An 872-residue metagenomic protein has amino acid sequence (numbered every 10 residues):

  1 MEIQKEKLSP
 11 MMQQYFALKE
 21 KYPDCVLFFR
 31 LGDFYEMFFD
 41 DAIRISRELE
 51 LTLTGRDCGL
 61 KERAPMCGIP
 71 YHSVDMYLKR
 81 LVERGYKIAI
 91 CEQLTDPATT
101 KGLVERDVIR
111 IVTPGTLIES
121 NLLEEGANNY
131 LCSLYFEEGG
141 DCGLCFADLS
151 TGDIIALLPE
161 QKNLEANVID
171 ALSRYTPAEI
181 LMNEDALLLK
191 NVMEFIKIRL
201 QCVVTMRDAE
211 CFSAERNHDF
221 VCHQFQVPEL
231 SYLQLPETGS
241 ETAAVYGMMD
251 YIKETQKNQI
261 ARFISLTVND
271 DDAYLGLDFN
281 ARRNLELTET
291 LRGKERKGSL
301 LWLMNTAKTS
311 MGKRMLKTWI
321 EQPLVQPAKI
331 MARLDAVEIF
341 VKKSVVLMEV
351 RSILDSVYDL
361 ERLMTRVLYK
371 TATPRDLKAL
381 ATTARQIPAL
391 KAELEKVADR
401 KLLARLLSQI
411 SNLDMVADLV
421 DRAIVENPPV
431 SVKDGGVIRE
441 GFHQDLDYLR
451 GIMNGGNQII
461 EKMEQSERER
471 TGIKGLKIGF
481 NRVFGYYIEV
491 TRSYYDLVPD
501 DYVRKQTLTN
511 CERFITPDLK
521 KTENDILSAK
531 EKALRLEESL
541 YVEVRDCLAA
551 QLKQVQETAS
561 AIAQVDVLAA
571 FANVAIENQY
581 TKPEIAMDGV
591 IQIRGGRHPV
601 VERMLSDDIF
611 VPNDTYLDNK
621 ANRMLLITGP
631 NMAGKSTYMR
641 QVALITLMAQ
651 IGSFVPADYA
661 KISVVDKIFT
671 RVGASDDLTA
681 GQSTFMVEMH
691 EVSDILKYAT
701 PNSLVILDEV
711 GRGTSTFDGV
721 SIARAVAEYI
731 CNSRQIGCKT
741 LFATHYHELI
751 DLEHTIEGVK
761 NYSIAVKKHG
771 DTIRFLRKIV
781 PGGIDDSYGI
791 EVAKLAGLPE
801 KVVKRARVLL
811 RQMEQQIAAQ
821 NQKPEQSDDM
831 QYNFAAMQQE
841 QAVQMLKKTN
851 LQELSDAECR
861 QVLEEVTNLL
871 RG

Functional and structural regions predicted by a protein language model:
M1-I339, M348, S352-D355, D359-L368 (+1 more regions): Charged catalytic and DNA/RNA-contacting regions of genome-maintenance and nucleic-acid-processing enzymes
K5, Q13-A17, D24, R545 (+4 more regions): Conserved phosphate-binding elements of NTP-dependent enzyme cores
F39-D40, T238, K308-T309, L316-W319 (+4 more regions): ATPase nucleotide-binding head domains, primarily ABC-like/P-loop NTPase cores
C91, P114-L123, Q259, E395-L402 (+6 more regions): Active-site phosphate-binding and catalytic loops of NTP-dependent enzymes
Y369, T373, T383-Q386, R405 (+3 more regions): Charged, surface-exposed helical/loop "interaction arms" that form contiguous linear patches used for dimerization
Y369-E393, V503-C511, T581-P583, G589 (+1 more regions): Short secondary-structure subsegments characteristic of cysteine-rich extracellular domains
L508, E512-D546: Extended, charged coiled-coil "arm/hinge" scaffolds of SMC/Rad50-like chromosome-maintenance ATPases and other large
